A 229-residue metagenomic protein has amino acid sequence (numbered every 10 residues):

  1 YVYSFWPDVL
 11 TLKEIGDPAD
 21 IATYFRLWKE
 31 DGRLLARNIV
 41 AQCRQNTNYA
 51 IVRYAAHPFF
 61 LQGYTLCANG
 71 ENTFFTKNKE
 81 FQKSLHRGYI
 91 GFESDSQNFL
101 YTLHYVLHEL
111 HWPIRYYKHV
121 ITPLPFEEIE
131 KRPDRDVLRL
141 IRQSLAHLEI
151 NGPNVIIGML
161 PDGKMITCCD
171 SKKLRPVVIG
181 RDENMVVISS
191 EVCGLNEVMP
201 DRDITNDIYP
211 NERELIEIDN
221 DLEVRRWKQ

Functional and structural regions predicted by a protein language model:
Y1-Q229: Conserved short alpha-helical segments that host acidic/polar catalytic motifs at enzyme active sites
